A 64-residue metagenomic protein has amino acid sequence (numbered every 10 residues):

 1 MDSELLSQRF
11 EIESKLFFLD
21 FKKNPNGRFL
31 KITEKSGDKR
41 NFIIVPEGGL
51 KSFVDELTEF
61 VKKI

Functional and structural regions predicted by a protein language model:
M1-I64: Positively charged, low-complexity terminal tracts and the immediately adjacent first secondary-structure elements
